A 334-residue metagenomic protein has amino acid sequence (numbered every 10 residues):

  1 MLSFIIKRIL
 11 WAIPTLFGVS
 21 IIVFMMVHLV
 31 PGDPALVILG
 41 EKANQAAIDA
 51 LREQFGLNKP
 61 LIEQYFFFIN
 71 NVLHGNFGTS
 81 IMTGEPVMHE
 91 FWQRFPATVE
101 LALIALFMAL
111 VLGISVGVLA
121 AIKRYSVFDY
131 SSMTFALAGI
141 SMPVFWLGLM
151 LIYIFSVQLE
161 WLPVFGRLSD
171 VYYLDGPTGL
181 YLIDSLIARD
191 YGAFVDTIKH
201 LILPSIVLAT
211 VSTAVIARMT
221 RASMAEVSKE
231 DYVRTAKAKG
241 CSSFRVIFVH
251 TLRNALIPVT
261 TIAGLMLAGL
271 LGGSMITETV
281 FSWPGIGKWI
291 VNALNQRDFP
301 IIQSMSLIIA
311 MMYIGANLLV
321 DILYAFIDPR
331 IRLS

Functional and structural regions predicted by a protein language model:
L2-S3, I13, F95-F128, V144 (+1 more regions): Alpha-helical transmembrane segments of integral membrane proteins, especially multi-pass inner/plasma-membrane
I6-L16: N-terminal signal-anchor/signal peptide hydrophobic helix marking the start of the first transmembrane segment
I9, L51, L61-F77, V87 (+7 more regions): Hydrophobic alpha-helical segments of integral membrane proteins, encompassing both true transmembrane helices
T15-F66, F155-A193: Hydrophobic alpha-helical transmembrane segments of membrane transport/permease proteins and related membrane-embedded
V23, V27, P31, A35 (+7 more regions): Membrane-water interface at transmembrane helix exits
V30, G139-M142, L271: Transmembrane helix irregularities
N58-I114: An internal, D/E-rich "acidic patch" concept
L119-M142, L147, V157-Q158: Short loop segments and helix-boundary regions at transmembrane helix junctions of multi-pass inner-membrane proteins
